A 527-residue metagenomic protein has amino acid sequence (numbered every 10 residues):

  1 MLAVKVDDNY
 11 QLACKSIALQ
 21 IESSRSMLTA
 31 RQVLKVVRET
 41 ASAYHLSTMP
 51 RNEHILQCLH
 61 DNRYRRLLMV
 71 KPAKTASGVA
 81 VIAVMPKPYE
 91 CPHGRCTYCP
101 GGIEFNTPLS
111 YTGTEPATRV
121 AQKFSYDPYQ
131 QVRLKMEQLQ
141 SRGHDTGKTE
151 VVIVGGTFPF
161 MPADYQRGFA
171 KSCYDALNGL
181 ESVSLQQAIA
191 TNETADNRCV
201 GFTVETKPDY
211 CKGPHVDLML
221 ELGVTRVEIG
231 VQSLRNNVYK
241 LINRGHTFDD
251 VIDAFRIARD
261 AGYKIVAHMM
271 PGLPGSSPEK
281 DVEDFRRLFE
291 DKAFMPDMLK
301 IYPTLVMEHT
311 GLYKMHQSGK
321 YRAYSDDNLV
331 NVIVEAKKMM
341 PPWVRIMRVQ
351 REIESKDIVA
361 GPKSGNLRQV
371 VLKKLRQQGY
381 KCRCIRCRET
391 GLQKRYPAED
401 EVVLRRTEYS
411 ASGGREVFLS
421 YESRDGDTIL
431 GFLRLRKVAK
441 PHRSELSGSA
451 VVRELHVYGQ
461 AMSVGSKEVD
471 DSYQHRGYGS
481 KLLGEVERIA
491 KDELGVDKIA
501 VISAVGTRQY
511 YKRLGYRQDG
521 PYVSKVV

Functional and structural regions predicted by a protein language model:
M1-Q131, K135-E181, P342: Flexible, acidic/Gly-rich N-terminal and inter-domain linker regions that tether and position cofactor-handling modules
E115-Q131, V151, G155-V266, M270-D327 (+2 more regions): Conserved non-cysteine loop/helix-boundary elements of the Radical SAM core domain that shape
P271-E279, M295-Y324, M339, W343-Q369 (+2 more regions): Flexible glycine/acidic-rich beta-alpha junction loops that bind and position SAM and/or redox cofactors in anaerobic
R345-V451, L455-Y458, M462-V464, S524-V526: Non-catalytic substrate-recognition and accessory regions of acyl/acetyltransferase enzymes
E468-I489: Conserved acetyl-CoA-binding loop-helix of GNAT-fold acetyltransferases
R488-S503: Conserved GNAT acetyl-CoA-binding A-motif
S503-K525: Conserved active-site alpha-helix within GNAT-family acetyltransferase domains
